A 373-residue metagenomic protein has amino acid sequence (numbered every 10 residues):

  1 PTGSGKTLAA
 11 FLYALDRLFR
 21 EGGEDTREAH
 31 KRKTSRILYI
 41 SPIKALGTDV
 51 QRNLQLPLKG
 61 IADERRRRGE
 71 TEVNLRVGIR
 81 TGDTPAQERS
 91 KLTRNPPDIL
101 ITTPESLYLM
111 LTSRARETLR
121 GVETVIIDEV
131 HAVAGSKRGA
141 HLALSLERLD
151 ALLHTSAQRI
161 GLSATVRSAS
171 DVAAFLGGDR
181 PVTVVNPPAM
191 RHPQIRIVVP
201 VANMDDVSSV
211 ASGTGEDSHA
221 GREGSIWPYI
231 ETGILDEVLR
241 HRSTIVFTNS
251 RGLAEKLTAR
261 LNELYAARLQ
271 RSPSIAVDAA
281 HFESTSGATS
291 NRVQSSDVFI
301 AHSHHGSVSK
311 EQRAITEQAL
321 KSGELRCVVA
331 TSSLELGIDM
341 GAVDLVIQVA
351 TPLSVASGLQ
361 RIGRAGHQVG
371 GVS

Functional and structural regions predicted by a protein language model:
P1: Active-site beta-strand/loop segments that form the cofactor-binding cradle of oxidoreductase flavoproteins
S4-G5: ATP-binding Walker
A9-E105, L111-S373: Helicase motor core with emphasis on the C-terminal RecA-like subdomain
